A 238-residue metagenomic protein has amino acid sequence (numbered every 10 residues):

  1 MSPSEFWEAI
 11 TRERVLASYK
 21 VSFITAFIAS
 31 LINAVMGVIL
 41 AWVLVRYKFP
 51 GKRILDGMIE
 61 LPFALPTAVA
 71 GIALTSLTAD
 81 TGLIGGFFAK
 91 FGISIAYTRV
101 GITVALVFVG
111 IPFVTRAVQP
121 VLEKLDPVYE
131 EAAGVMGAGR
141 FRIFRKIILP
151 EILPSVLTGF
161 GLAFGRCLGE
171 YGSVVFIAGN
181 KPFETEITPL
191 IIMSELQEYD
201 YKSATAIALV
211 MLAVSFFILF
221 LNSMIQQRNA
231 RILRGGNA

Functional and structural regions predicted by a protein language model:
M1-L31, R46-Y47, E195-D200: Periplasmic/extracellular loop-to-transmembrane helix junction in inner-membrane transport proteins
P3-E5, L16, G51, G71-V107 (+2 more regions): Membrane-interfacial helix termini and adjacent extracytoplasmic/periplasmic loops of multi-pass transporters
E13, Y171-I225: Interhelical loop and adjacent transmembrane-helix boundary motif in polytopic membrane transport permeases
K20, I24-M36, L40, R145 (+5 more regions): Hydrophobic alpha-helical transmembrane segments of multipass integral membrane proteins, especially permease/channel
F27-I59, I72, S76, G86-F87 (+1 more regions): Transmembrane-helix boundary motif in ABC transporter permease subunits
L31, L61, F108-G110, V114-D126 (+2 more regions): Transmembrane alpha-helices
G51, Q119-E130, G134, K146-I147 (+1 more regions): C-terminal transmembrane helix and the adjacent membrane-cytosol boundary/short C-terminal tail of inner/organellar
A64-G71: Transmembrane alpha-helices and adjacent helix-loop boundaries
